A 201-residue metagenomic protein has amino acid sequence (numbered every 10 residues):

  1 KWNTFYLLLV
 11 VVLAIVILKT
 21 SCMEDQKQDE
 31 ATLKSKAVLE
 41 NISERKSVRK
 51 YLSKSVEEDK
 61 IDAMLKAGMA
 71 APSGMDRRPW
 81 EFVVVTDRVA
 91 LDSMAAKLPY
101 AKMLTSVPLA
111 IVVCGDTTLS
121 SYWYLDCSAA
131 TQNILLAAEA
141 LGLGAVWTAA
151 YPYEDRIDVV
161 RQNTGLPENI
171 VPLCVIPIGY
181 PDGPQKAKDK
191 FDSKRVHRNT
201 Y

Functional and structural regions predicted by a protein language model:
K1-Y201: Acidic, surface-exposed loops and disordered segments
